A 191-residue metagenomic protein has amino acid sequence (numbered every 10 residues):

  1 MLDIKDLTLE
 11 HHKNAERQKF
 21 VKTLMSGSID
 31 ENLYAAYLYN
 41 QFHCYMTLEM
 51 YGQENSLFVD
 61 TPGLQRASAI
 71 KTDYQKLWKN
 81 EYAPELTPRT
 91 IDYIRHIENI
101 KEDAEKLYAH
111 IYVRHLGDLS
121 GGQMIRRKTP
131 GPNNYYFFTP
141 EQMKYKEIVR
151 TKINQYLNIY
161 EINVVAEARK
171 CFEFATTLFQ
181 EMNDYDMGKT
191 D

Functional and structural regions predicted by a protein language model:
M1-D191: Metal- and O2-centered redox machinery and metal/ROS homeostasis
